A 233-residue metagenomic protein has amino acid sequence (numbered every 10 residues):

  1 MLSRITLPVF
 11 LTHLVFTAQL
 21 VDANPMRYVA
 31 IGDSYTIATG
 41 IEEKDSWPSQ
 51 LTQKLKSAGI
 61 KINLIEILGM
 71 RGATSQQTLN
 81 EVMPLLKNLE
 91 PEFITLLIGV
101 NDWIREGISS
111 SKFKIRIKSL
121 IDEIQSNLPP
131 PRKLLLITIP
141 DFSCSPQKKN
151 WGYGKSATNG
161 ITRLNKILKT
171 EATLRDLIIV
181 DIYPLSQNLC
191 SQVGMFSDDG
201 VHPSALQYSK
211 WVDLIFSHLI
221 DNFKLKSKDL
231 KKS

Functional and structural regions predicted by a protein language model:
M1-I5: Positively charged n-region of N-terminal signal peptides that target proteins for export
T6-T17: Bacterial N-terminal signal peptides
V21-G69, M83-E90: Serine-esterase "nucleophile elbow" of acetyl-processing enzymes
G32, G72, S204: Conserved G/P- and acidic residue-centered "switch" motifs that form tight phosphate/ATP-binding loops in soluble
T39-G40, Q76, R105: Short N-terminal helix/helix-N-cap motif within the alpha/beta-hydrolase-1
K61, N80-K231: Alpha-helical cap/lid subdomain in secreted, periplasmic, or secretory-pathway luminal O-acyl-processing enzymes
G69-R71, P140: Short, solvent-exposed turn/loop segments enriched in Gly/Ser/Thr/Pro and often Arg
G72-E81: Structural motif
